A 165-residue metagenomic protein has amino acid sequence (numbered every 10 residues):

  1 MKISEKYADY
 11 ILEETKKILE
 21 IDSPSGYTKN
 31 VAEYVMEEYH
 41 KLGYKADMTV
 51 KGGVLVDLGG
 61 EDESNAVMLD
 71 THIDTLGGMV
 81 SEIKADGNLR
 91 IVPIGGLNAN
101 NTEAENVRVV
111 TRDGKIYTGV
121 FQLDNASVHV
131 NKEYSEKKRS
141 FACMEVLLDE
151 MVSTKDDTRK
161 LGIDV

Functional and structural regions predicted by a protein language model:
M1-V165: N-terminal hydrophobic/helix-forming segments and targeting peptides
